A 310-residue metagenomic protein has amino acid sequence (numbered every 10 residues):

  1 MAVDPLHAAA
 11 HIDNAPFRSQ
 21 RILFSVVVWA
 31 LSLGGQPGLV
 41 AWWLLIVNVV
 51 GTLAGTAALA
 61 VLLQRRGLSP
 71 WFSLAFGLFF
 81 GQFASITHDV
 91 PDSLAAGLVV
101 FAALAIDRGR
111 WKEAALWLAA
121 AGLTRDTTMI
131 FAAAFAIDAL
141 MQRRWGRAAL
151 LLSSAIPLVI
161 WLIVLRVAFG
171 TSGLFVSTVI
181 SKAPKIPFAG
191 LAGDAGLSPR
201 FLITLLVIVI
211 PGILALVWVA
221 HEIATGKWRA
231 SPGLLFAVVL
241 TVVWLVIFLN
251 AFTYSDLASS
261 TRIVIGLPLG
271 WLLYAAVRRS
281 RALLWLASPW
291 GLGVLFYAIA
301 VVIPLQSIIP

Functional and structural regions predicted by a protein language model:
M1-Q36, G266: Short hydrophobic/aromatic helix or loop-helix immediately within or flanking a transmembrane segment in polytopic
V28-A30, W43-R66, V217-H221: Transmembrane-helix motifs of polytopic, lipid-linked glycan transferases
G38-W42, T56-F79, A96-G97, E113: Transmembrane-helix signature of polytopic, membrane-embedded enzymes that assemble or transfer cell-envelope glycans
A84-L94, S260: Short acidic/glycine- and proline-prone juxtamembrane loop motifs at membrane-interface regions of multi-pass membrane
V99-A105, K112-D126, F131-A139, L152-V159: Membrane-interface alpha helices of multi-pass inner-membrane proteins
F131-A133, I137, W145-G226, A230-V246: Membrane-lumen/periplasm interface segments of specific transmembrane helices in polyprenyl phosphate-linked
L151-V159, R279-I309: Signature aromatic-anchored transmembrane alpha helix within multi-pass, membrane-resident enzymes that catalyze glycan
S255-A282: Hydrophobic/aromatic-rich transmembrane helices and adjacent perimembrane loops
